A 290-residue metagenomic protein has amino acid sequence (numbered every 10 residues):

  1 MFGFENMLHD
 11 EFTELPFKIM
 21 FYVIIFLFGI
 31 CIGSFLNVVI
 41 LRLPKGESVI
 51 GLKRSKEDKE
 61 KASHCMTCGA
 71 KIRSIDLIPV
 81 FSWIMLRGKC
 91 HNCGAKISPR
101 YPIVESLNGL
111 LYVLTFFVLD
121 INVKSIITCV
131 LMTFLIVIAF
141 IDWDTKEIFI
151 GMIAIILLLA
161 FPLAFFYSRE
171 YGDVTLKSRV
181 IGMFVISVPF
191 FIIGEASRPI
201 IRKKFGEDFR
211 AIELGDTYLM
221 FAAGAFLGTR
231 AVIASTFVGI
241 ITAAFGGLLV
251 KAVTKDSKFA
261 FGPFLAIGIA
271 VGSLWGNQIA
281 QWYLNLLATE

Functional and structural regions predicted by a protein language model:
M1-K18, W282-E290: Short, strongly hydrophobic alpha-helical membrane anchors
Y22-L27, P102-S106, S125-C129, A154 (+3 more regions): Hydrophobic alpha-helical transmembrane segments
L36, I40, L111, T115 (+8 more regions): Alpha-helical membrane-inserting segments
L36-R100, E290: Membrane-proximal soluble regions of multi-pass membrane proteins
G69-T128, G215-A225: Multi-pass membrane catalytic core of lipid/isoprenoid biosynthesis enzymes
P99, I141-M152, A252-F259: Membrane-helix interface "capping/anchor" motifs
V130-I141, T145-A244, W282-T289: Functional transmembrane core segments of multi-pass inner-membrane proteins
L249-V271: Interfacial loop-to-transmembrane junctions
